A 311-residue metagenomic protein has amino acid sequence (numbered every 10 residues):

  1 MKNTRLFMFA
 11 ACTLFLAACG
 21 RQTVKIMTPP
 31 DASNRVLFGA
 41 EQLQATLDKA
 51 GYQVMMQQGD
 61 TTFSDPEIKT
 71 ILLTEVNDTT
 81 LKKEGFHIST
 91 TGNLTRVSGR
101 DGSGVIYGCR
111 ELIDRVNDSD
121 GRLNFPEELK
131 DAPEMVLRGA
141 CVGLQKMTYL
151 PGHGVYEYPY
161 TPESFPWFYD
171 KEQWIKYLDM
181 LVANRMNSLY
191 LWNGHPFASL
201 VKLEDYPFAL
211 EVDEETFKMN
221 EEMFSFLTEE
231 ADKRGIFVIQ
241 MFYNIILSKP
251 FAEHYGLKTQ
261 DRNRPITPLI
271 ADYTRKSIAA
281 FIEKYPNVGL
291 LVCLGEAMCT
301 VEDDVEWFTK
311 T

Functional and structural regions predicted by a protein language model:
M1-T23: Bacterial Sec-dependent N-terminal signal peptides
C19-G92, R122-P126: Acidic, contiguous N-terminal accessory segments
T23, Q42, T46, T79-G85 (+2 more regions): Feature activates predominantly on carbohydrate-active enzymes
P29-P30, L73-E75, S98-R100, G194 (+2 more regions): Active-site-proximal beta-strand/loop segments in catalytic clefts of secreted hydrolases
A32-R35, V97, C299-D303: A generic structural signal for short coil/turn motifs at secondary-structure boundaries
R35, Q42, K176, F226 (+2 more regions): Short Gly/charged-rich anion-binding patches and loops
G39, G108-C109, D304-F308: Residues at alpha-helix caps and immediate loop-helix transition turns in enzyme cores, especially N- and C-cap
T267-T311: Active-site neighborhood of glycoside hydrolase catalytic domains
